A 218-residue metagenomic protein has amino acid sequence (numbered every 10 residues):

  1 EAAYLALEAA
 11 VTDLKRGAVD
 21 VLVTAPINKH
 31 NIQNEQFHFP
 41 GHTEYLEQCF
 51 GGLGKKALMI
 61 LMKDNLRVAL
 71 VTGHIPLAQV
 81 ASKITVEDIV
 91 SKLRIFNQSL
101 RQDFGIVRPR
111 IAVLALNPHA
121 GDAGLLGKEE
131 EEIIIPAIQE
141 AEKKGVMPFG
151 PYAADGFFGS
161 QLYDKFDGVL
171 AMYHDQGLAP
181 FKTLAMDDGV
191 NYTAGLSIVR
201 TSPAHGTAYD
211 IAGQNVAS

Functional and structural regions predicted by a protein language model:
E1-E129, I134-A217: Anion-binding alpha/beta catalytic cores of soluble intermediary-metabolism enzymes, centered on
